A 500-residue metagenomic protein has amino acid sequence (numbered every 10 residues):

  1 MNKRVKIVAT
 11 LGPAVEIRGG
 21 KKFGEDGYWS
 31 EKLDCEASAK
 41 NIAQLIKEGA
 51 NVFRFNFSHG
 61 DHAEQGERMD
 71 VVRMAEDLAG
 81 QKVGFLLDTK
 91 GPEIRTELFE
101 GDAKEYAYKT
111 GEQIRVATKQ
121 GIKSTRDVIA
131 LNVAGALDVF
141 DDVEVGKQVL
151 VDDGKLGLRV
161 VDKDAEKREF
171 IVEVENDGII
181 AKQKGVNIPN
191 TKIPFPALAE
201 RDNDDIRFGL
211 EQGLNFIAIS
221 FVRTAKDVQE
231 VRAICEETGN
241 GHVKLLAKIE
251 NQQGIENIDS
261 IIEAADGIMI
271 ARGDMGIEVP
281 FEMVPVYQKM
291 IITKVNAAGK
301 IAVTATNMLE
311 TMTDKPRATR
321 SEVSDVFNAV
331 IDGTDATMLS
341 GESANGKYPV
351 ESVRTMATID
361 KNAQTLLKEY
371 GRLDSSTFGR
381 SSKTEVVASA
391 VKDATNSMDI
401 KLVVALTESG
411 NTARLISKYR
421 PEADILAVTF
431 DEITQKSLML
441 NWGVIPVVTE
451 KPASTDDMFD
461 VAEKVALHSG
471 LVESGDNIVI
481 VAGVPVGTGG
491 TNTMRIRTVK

Functional and structural regions predicted by a protein language model:
M1-K500: Non-catalytic helical/linker scaffolds that mediate oligomerization, partner binding, and domain coupling around large
